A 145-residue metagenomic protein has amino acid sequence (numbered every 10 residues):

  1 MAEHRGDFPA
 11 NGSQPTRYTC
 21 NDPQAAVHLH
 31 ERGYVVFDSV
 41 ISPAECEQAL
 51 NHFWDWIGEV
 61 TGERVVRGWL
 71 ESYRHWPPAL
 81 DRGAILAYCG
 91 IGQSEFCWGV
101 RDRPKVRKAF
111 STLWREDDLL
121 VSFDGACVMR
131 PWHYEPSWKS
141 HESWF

Functional and structural regions predicted by a protein language model:
A2-E31, D38-F145: Non-heme Fe(II)-dependent double-stranded beta-helix
